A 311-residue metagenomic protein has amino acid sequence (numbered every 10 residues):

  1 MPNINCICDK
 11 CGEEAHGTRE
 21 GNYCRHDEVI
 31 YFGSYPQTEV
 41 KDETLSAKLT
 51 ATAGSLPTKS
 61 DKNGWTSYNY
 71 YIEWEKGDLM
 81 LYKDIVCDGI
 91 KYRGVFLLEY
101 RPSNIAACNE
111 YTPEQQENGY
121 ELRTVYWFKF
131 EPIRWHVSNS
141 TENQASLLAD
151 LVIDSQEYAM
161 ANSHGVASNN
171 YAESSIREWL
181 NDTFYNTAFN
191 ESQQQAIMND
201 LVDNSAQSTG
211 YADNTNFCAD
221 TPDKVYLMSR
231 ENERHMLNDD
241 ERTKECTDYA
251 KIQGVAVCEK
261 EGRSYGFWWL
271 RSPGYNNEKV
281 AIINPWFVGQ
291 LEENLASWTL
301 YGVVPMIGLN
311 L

Functional and structural regions predicted by a protein language model:
M1-N3, G12-A15: Cys/His-rich microdomains that often coordinate metals
I7-D9: Cys/His/Pro-rich metal-binding microdomains
C11, G17-L311: Collagenous Gly-X-Y triple-helix signature in extracellular proteins
